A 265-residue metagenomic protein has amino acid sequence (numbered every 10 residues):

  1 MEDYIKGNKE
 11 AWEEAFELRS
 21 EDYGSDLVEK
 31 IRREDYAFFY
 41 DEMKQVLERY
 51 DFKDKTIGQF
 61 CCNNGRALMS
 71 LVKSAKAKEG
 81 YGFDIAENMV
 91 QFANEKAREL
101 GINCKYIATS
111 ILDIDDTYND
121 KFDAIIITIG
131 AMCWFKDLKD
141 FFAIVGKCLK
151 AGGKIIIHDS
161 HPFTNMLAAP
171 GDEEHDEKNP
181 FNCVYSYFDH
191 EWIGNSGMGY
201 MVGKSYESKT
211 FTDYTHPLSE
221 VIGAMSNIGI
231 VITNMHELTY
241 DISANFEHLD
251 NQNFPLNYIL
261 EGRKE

Functional and structural regions predicted by a protein language model:
M1-V28: N-terminal, positively charged/glycine-rich alpha-helical extensions of SAM-dependent methyltransferases
D26-D54: Conserved alpha-helix/loop element of class I SAM-dependent methyltransferases that forms part of the SAM/SAH-binding
T56-I114: Class I SAM-dependent methyltransferase SAM/SAH-binding core
D116-A124: A short acidic, Gly/Pro-enriched loop at the edge of an enzyme's catalytic core that lines a small-molecule cofactor
D123-K139: A short SAM/SAH-binding and catalytic strip from SAM-dependent methyltransferases
K139-K154: A short glycine-rich, Lys/Arg-flanked "PGG" loop and its adjoining helix->strand segment in the class I
I156-G223: SAM-dependent methyltransferase
E220-E265: C-terminal lobe and adjacent flexible extensions of AdoMet/dcAdoMet transferase-like proteins
